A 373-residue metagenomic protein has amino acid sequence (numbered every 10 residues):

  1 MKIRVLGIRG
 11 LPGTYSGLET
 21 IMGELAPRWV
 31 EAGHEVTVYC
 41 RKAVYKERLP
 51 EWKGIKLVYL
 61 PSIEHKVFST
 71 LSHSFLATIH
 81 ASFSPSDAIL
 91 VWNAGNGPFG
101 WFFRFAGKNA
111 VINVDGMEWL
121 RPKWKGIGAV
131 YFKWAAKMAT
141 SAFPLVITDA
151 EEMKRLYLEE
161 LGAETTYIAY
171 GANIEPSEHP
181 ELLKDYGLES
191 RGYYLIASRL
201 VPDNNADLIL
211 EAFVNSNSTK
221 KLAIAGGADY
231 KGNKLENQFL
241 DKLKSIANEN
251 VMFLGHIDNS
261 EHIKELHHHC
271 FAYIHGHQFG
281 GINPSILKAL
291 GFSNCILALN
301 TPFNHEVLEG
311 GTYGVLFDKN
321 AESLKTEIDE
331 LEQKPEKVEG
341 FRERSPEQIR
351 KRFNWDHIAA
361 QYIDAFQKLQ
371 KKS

Functional and structural regions predicted by a protein language model:
R4-L6, I147, G187-N204, L210-N217 (+1 more regions): Conserved donor-binding/catalytic core segment of Leloir-type glycosyltransferases
I8-T14, M22, R28-H65, E152-L158 (+2 more regions): N-terminal strand-loop element at the rim of the active site of nucleotide-sugar-dependent glycosyltransferases
S69-S82, S86-D115, W119, G281: An aromatic- and histidine-rich active-site surface loop
I79-S82, A129-V146: Membrane-proximal helix-turn-helix segments that form the acceptor-binding/catalytic region of lipid-linked
N237-I257: Nucleotide-activated donor-binding/catalytic signature segment of Leloir-type glycosyltransferases, i.e., the conserved
Q278: Aromatic "clamp/platform" in nucleotide-sugar-dependent glycosyltransferases that forms part of the donor/acceptor
C295-A298: Short hydrophobic beta-strand element within catalytic cores of glycosyltransferases and related nucleotide-activated
G314-E322, E330-P335: Conserved acidic donor-binding segment of nucleotide-sugar-dependent glycosyltransferases
